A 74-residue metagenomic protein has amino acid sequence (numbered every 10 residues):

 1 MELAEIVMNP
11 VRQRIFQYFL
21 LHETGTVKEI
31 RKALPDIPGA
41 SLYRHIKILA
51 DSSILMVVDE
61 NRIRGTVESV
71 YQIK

Functional and structural regions predicted by a protein language model:
E5-V11, T26, M56, E60-K74: Short, cationic-aromatic polyanion-contact patches
Q13-Q17: Pre-recognition alpha-helix immediately N-terminal to the DNA-recognition helix within helix-turn-helix or winged-helix
Y18-H22: Short amphipathic alpha-helical elements of helix-turn-helix/winged-helix folds
E29-A33: A short acidic, leucine-rich amphipathic alpha-helix
I37-G39: Short coil turns linking two alpha-helices in DNA-binding domains
I46-K47: Short, hydrophobic-biased segments on the C-terminal half of alpha helices that form "recognition helices"
S53: Glycine-centered, phosphate/nucleic-acid-interacting loop/turn motifs that mediate DNA/RNA or nucleotide
